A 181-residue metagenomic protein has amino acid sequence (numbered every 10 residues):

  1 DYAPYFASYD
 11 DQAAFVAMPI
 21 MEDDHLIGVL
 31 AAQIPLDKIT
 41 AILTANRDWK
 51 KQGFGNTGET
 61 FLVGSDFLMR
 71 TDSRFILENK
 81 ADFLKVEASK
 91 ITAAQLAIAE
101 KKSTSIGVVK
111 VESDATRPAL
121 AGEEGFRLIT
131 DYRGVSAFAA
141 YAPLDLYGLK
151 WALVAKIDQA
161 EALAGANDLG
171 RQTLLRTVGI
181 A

Functional and structural regions predicted by a protein language model:
Y2, H25, V29-A94, N167-D168: Solvent-exposed, extracytoplasmic
P4-Y9, Q52, I129-D131, D145: Replace "in large, NTP-powered and nucleic-acid-processing enzymes" with "in large, NTP-powered factors and other
F6-Q12, D37, D131-A137: Per-ARNT-Sim (PAS) sensory domains and their PAS-associated C-terminal
D10-Q12, L26, T57, K150: A structure-centric signal for secondary-structure junctions around beta-strands
D11-A13, G53-G55, G122: Short solvent-exposed loop/turn micro-motifs enriched in small/polar/acidic residues
A14-M18: A short, aliphatic-rich beta-strand micro-motif
I20-G28, V86-L174: Extracellular/periplasmic juxtamembrane segments that couple receptor/chemosensory ectodomains to their
T173-A181: Alpha-helical transmembrane segments of integral membrane proteins
